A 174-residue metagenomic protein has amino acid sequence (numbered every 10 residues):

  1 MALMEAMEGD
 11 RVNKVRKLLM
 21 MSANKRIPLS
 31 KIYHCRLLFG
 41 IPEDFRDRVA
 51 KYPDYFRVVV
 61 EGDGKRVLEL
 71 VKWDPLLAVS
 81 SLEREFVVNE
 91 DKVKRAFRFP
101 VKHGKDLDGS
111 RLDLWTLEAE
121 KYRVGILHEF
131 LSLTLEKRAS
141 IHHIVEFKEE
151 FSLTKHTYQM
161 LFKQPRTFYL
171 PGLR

Functional and structural regions predicted by a protein language model:
M1-R174: Long amphipathic alpha-helical repeat/alpha-solenoid cores
